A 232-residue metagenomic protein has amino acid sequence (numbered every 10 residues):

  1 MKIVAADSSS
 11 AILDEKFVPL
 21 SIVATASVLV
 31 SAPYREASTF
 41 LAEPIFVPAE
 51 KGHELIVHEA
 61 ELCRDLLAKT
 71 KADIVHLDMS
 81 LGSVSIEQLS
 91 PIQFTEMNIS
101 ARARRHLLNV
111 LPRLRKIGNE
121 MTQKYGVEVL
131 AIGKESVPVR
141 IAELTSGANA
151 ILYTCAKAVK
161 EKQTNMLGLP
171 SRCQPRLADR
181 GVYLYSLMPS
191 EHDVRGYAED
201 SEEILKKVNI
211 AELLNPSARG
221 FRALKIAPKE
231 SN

Functional and structural regions predicted by a protein language model:
M1-S27: Short, surface-exposed loop/strand segments
A6-E15, S31-Y34, S38, E54-N232: Long, contiguous domain-sized segments
I22-I56: Glycine/small-residue-rich interface belts in oligomeric ring/scaffold proteins and their assembly partners
